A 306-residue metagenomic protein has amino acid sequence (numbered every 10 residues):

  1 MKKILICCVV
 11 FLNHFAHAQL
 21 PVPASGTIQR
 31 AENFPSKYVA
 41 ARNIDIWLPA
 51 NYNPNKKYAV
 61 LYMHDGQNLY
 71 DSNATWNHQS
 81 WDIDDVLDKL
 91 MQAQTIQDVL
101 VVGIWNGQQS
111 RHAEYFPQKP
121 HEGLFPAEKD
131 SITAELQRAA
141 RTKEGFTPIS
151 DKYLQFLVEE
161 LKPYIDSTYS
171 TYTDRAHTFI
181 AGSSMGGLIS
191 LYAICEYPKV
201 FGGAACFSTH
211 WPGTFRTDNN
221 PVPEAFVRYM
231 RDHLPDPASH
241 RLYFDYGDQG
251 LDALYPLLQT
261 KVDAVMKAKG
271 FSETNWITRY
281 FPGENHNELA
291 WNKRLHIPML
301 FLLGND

Functional and structural regions predicted by a protein language model:
M1-P21: Bacterial Sec-dependent N-terminal signal peptides
Q19-D306: Non-catalytic cap/lid and distal C-terminal segments of serine-dependent acyl enzymes
